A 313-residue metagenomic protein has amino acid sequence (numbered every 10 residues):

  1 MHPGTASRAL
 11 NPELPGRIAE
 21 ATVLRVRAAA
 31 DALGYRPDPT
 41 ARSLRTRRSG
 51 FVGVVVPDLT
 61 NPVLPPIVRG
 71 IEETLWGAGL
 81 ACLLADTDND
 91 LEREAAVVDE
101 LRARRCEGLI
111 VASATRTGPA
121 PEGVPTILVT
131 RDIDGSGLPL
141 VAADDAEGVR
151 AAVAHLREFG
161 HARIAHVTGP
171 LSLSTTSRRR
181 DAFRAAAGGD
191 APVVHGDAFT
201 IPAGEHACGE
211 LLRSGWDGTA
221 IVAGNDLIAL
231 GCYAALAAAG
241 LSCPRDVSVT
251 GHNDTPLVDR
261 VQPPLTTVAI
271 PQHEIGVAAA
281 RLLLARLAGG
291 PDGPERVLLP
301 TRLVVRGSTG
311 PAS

Functional and structural regions predicted by a protein language model:
M1-R47, S313: N-terminal helix-turn-helix DNA-binding module of bacterial transcription factors
P3-R8, R45-D58, H155, R163-G169: Short beta-strand segments enriched in small/hydrophobic residues
P12-L14, D58, D88-N89, G169-S174: Short histidine/acidic/glycine/proline-rich micro-motifs that form metal- and phosphate-coordinating active-site loops
V23, S49, V68, G123 (+3 more regions): ATP/adenylate-binding site constellation spanning eukaryotic-like Ser/Thr protein kinases, ABC-transporter
A32, E73-A78, I127-L128, D132-S313: Bacterial carbohydrate/catabolite-sensing allosteric modules
L33-D38, E92, I110-V111, Y233: Short gly/ser/thr-rich secondary-structure transition/capping motifs
R47-A154, E158, R213: Alpha-helical recognition/docking segments in bacterial nutrient-uptake and carbohydrate-utilization systems
